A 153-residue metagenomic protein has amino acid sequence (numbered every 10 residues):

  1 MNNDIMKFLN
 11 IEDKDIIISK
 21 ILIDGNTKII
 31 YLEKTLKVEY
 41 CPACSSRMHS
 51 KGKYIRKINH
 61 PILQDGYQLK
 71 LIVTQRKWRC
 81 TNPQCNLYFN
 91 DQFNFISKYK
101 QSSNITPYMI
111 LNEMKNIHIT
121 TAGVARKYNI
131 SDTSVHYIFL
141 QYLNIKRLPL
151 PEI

Functional and structural regions predicted by a protein language model:
M1-L87, Q92-F93: Short, conserved DNA-binding cores of transcription-related domains
H60-I153: Short, positively charged, Gly/Tyr-enriched micro-motifs that form contact patches at catalytic or ligand/partner
